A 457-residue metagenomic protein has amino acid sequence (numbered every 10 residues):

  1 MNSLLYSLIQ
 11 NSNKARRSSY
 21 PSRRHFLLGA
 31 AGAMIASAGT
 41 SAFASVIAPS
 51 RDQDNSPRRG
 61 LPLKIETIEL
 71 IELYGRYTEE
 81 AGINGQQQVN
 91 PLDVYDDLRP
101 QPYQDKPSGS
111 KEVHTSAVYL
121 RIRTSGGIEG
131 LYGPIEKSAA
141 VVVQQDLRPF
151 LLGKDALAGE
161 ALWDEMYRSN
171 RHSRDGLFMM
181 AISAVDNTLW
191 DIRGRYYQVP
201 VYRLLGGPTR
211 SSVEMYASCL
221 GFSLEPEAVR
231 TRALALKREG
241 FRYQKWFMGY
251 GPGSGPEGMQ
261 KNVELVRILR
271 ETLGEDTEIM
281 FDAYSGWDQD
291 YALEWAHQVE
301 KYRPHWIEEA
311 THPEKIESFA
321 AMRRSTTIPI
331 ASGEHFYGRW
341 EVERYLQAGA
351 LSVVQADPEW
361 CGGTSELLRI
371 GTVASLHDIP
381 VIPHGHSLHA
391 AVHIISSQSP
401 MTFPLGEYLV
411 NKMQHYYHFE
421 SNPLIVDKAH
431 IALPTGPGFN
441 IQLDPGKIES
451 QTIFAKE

Functional and structural regions predicted by a protein language model:
M1-S22: N-terminal secretory signal peptides
P21-F43: N-terminal export leaders
A33, G60-E80, V89-L98, S365 (+1 more regions): Flexible C-terminal active-site loop/helix
N84, K106-S108, R123-Y196: Metal- or metallocofactor-binding catalytic centers and their adjacent structured scaffolds across diverse enzyme
G85-S116: Aromatic- and Gly/Pro-rich amphipathic surface segment
Q101, H297, R303, E314-H430: Shared catalytic-loop signature of beta/alpha-barrel
G127, V185, Q198, I307 (+3 more regions): Conserved, mostly hydrophobic/aromatic
S212-A321, S325-T326: Metal-dependent enolase-superfamily TIM-barrel catalytic cores that perform enediolate-based chemistry
